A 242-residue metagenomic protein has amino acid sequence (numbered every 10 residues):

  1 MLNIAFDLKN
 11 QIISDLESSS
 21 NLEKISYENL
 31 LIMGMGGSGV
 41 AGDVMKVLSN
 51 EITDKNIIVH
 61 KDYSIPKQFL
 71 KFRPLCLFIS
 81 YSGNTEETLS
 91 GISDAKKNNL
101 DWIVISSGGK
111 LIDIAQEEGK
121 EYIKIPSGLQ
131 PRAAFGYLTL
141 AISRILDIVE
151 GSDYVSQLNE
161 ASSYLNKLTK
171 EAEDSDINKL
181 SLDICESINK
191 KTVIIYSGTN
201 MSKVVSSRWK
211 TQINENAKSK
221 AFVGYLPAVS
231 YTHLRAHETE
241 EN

Functional and structural regions predicted by a protein language model:
M1, Y154-Q157, I177, S202: Residue-level recognition of alpha-helical structural elements
M1-E17: N-terminal amphipathic/basic leader segments beginning at the initiator methionine
K9-I13, K46, L89, T139-L146 (+2 more regions): Predominant activation on well-ordered alpha-helical scaffold segments within soluble catalytic domains
S18-E23: A short, basic/flexible loop-to-alpha-helix module at the beginning of a structural domain
I25-K170, E186: Glycine-rich phosphate-binding loops that contact phosphosugars or nucleotide phosphates
P66-F69, D176, L234: Structural motif
Y164-Y231: ATP/pyrophosphate-binding catalytic subdomain of soluble kinases
H233-A236, E240-N242: Single conserved hydrophobic/aromatic residue that forms the stacking wall/gate of nucleotide- or nucleobase-binding
